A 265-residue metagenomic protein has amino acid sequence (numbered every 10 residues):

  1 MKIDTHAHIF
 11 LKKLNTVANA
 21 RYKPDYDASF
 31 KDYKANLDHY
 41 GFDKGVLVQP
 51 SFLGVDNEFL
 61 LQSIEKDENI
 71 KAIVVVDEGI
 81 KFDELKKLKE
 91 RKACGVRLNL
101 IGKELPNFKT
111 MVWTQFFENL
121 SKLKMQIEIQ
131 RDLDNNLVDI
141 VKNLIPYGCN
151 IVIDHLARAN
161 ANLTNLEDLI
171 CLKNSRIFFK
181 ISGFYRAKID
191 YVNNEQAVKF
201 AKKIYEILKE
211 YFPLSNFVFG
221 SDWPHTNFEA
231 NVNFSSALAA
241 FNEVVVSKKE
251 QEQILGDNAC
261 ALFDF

Functional and structural regions predicted by a protein language model:
M1, Y26-K44, E206-V218, N227-F265: Mid-to-C-terminal alpha-helical segments outside catalytic/metal-binding sites
M1-Q115, N119-L123, N135, A161 (+2 more regions): Mid-domain alpha/beta scaffold segments of enzyme catalytic cores
A7, L156, S221-W223: Active-site metal-binding loops of divalent metal-dependent hydrolases
L14, N57, V138-D139, D190-Y191 (+1 more regions): Short glycine-/acidic-enriched loop or helix-start segments at secondary-structure transitions that form or flank
P50, G183, L255-N258: Acidic carboxylate-rich catalytic motifs and surrounding loops in phosphoryl-/glycosyl-chemistry enzymes
S63, K87-L88, V141-L144, D168 (+1 more regions): Short, aromatic/basic amphipathic alpha-helical patches
K109-V218: Catalytic pocket-lining loop regions of alpha/beta-barrel enzymes, especially the amidohydrolase/enolase/GH5 lineages
F184-R186, W223-T226: Short Gly/Pro-enriched loop/turn and capping motifs at secondary-structure junctions
